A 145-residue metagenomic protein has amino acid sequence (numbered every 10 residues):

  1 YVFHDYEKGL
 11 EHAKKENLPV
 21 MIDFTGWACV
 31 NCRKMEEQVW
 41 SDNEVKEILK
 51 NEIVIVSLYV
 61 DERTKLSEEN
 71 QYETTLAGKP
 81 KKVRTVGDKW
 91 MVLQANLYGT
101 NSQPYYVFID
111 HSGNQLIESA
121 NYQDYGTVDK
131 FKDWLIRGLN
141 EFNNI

Functional and structural regions predicted by a protein language model:
Y1-I22, G26-I145: Proteins that catalyze or organize thiol-disulfide redox chemistry and the adjacent proteostasis machinery handling
